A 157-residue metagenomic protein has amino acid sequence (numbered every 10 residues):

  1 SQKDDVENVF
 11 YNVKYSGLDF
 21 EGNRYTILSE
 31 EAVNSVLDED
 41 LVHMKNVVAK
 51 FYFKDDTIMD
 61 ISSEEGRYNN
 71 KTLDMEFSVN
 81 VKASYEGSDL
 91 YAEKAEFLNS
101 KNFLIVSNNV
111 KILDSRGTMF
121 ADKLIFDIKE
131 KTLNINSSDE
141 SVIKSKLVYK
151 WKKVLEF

Functional and structural regions predicted by a protein language model:
S1-F157: Mature-chain termini and adjacent capping regions
